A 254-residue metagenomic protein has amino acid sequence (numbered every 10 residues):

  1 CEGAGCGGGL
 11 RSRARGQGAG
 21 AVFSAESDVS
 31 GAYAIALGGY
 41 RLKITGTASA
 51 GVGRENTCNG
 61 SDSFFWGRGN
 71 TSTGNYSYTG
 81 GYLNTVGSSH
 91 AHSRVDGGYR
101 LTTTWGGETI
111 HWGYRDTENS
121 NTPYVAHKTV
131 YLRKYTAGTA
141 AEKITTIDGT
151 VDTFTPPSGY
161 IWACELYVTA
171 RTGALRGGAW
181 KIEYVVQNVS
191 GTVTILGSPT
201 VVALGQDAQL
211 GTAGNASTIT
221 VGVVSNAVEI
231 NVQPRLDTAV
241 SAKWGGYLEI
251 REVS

Functional and structural regions predicted by a protein language model:
C1, A25-S27, C164, I182 (+1 more regions): Intrinsic disorder/low-complexity signal
C1-T145, G149-F154, G246-I250: Periodic small-residue-enriched repeat registers in elongated scaffold domains
T117-W162, T169-G178, S190-S241, S254: Surface-exposed ligand/attachment interfaces on beta-rich extracellular proteins
K181-N188: Short beta-strand elements
V186, I250-S254: Short, low-complexity, polar/charged sequence segments that are solvent-exposed and flexible
